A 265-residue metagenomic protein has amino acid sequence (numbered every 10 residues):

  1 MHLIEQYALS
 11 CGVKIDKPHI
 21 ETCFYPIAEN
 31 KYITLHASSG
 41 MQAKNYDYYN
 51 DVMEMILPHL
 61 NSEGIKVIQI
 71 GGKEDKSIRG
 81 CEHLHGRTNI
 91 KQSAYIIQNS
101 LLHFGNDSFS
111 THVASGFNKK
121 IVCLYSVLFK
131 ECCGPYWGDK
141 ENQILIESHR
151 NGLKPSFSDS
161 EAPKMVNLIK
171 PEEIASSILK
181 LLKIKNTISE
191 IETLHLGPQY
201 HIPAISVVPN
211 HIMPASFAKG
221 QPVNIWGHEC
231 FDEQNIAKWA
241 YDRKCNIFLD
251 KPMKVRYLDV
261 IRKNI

Functional and structural regions predicted by a protein language model:
M1-I265: Catalytic machinery of carbohydrate-active enzymes, primarily nucleotide-sugar-dependent glycosyltransferases
